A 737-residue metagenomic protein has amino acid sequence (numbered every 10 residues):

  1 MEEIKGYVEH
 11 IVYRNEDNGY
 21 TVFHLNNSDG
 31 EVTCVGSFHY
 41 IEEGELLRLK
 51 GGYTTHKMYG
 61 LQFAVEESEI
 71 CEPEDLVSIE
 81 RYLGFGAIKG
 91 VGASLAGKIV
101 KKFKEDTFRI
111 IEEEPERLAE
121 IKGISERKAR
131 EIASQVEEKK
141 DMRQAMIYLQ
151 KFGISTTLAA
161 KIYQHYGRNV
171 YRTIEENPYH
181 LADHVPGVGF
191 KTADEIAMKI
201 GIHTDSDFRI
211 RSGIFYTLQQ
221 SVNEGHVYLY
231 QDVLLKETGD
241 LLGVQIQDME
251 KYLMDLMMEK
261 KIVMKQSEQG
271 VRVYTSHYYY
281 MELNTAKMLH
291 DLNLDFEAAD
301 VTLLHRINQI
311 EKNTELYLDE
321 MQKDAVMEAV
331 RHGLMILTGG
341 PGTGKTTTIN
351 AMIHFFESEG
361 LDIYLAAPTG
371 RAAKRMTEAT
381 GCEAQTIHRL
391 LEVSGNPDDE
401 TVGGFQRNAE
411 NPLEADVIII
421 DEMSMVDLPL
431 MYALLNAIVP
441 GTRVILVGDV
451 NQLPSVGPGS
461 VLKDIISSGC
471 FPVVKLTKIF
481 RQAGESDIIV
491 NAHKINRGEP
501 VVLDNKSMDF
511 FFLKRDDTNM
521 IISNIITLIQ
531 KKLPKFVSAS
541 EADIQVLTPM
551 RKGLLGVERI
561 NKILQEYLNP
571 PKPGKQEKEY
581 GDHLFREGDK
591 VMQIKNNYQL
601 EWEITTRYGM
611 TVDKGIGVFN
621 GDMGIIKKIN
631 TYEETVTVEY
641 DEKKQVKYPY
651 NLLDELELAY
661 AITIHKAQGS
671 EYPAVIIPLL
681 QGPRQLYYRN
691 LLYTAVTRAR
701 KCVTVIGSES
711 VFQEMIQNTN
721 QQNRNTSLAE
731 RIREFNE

Functional and structural regions predicted by a protein language model:
M1-N15, G51, M623-K627: Structural detector for short beta-strands of small beta-barrel domains
R14-H24, Y632-T637: Short aromatic-glycine-enriched beta-strand elements
Y20-D29, T33-C34, E42-G52, K57-V271 (+6 more regions): Accessory alpha-helical DNA-binding modules that contact the DNA backbone or grooves
Q150, Q219, M264-D324: Pre-P-loop entry segment of helicase/translocase ATPase cores
T338-T377, V447, F510-R515, K535-G553: Conserved RecA-like ASCE P-loop NTPase motor core of nucleic-acid helicases/translocases
F355-L361, G370-A379, H388-N396, G404 (+5 more regions): Conserved helicase motor core of SF1/SF2 NTP-dependent helicases
V450-I616, F735: Conserved helicase motor core of P-loop NTPases
D613-I616, N620-E737: C-terminal accessory regions
